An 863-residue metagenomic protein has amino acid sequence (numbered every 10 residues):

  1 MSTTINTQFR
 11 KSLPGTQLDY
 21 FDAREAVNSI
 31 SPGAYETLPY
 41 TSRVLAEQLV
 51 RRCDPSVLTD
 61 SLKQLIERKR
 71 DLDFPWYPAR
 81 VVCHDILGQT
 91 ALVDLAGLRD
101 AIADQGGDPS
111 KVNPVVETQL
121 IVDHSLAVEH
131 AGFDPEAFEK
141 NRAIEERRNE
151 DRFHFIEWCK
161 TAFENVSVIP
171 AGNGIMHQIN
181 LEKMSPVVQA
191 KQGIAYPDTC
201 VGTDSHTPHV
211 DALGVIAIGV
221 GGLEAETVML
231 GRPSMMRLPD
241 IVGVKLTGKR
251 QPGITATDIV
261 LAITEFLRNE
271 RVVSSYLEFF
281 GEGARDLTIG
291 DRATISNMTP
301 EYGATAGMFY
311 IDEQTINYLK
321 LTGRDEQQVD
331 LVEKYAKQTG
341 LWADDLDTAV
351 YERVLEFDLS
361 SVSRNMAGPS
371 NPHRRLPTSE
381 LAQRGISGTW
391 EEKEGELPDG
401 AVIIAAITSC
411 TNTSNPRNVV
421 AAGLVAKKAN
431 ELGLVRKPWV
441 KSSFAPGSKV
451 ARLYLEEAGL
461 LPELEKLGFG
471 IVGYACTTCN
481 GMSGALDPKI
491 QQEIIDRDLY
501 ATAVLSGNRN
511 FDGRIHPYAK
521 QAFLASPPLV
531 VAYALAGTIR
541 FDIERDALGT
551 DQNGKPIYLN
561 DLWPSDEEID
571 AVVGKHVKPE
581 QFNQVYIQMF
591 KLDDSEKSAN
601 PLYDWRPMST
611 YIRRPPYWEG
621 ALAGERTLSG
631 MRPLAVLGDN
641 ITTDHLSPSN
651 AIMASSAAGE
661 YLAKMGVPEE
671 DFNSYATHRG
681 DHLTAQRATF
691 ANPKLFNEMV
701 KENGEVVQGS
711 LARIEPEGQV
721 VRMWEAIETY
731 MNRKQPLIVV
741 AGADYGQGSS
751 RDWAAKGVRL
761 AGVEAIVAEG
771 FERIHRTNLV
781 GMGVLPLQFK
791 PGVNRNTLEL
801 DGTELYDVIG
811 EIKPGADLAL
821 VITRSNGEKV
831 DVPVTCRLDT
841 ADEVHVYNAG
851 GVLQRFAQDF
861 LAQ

Functional and structural regions predicted by a protein language model:
S2-I144, L287-N297, E301-D325, P607-S647 (+2 more regions): N-terminal amphipathic, basic-rich helices that act as targeting or association modules
T41, K191-E333, W342, N418 (+5 more regions): Mobile "lid/hinge" segments at catalytic clefts and subdomain interfaces of large enzymes
D54-L246, D258-L261, R364-A367, L381-F469 (+10 more regions): Long, structured ligand/cofactor-binding scaffold of large enzymes
Y77, A96-D151, E278-T389, E544-R606 (+2 more regions): Terminal amphipathic helices with adjacent charged low-complexity linkers/tails
T247, F280-L287, N508, I727-E772: Extracellular/luminal Protease-associated
A451-E463, R773-Q788: Active-site-proximal loop->helix
D551-S565, V572, H775-V846: Acidic, glycine-rich flexible loop/linker segments
